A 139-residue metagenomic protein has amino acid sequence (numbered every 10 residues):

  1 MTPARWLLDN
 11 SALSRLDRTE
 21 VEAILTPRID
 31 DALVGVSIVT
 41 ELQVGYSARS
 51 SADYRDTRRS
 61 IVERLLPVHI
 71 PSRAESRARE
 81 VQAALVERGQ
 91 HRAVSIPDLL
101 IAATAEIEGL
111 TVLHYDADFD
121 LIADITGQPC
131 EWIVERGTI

Functional and structural regions predicted by a protein language model:
M1-A4, E106-I139: Acidic, PIN/NYN-like endoribonuclease modules and their adjacent C-terminal/linker elements
M1-V36, Y46-R59: Short, well-structured N-terminal submotif of metal-dependent ribonuclease cores
W6, L33-G35, E63-H69, T111: Short loop->beta-strand "edge-of-pocket" segments that line small-molecule binding or catalytic clefts across diverse
L8-D9, S37, A93-S95, E131-I139: Histidine- and aromatic-rich ligand-binding microenvironments
L13, E41-V44, F119: A generic structural signal for short hydrophobic patches within well-formed alpha-helices
A52-R73: Active-site-proximal, substrate-binding regions of enzyme catalytic domains and RNA-binding/basic surfaces
L66-L113: Active-site neighborhoods of divalent-metal-dependent phosphate/nucleic-acid chemistry enzymes
